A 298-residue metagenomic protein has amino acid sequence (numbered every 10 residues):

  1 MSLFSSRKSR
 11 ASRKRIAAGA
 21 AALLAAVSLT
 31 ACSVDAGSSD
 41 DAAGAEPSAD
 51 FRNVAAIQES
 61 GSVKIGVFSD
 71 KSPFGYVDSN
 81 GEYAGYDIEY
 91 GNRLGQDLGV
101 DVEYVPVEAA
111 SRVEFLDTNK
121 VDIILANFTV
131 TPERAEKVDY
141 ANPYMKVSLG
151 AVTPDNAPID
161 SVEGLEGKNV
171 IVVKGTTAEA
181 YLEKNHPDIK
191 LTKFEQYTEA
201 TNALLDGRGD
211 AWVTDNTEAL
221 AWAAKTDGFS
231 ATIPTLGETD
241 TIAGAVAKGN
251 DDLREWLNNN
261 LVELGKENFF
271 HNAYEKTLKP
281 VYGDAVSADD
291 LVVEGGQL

Functional and structural regions predicted by a protein language model:
V27-A31: C-terminal motif of bacterial Sec signal peptides marking the signal peptidase cleavage site
S33, I88-E89, R93-D97, T176 (+1 more regions): Extended ligand-binding regions for polar small-molecule ligands
G37-S38, A180-F194, S230-T232, V262-L298: Ligand-binding clefts/hinges and TM-proximal coupling segments of bilobed small-molecule sensing domains
D41-N127: Extracytoplasmic small-molecule ligand-binding "clamshell" domains of the periplasmic binding protein/Venus flytrap
D50, Y104-E114, A157, K174-T177 (+3 more regions): Short helix-initiation/N-cap motifs at beta->coil->alpha
N92, D101-G164: Acidic, polar ligand-binding/catalytic clefts
E114, F128-E136, L205-T239: A ligand-binding cleft/hinge motif common to bilobed small-molecule-binding domains
K146-T153, L220-L261, V281-L298: Periplasmic-binding protein-like
